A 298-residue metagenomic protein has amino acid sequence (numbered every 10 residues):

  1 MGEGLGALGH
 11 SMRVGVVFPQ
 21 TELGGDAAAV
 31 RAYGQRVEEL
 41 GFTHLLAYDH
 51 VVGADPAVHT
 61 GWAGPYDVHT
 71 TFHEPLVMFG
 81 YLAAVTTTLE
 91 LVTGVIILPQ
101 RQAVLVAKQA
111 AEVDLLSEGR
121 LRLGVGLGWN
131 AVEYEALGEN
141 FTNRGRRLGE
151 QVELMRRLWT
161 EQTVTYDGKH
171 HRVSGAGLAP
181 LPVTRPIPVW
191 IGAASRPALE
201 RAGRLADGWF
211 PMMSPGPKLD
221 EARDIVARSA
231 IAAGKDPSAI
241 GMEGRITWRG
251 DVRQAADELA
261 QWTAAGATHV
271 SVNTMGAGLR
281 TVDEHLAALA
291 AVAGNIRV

Functional and structural regions predicted by a protein language model:
M1-V298: Active-site-adjacent structural elements that line small-molecule/cofactor binding pockets in enzymes
